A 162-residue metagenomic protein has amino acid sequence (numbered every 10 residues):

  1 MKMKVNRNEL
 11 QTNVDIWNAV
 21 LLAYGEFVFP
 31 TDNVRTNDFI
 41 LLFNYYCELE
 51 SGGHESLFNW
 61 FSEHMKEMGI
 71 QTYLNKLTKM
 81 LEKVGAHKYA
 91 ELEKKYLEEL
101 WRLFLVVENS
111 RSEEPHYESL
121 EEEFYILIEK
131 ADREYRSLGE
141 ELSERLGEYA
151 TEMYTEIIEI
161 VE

Functional and structural regions predicted by a protein language model:
K2-F61, M65-Y73, M80-E162: Extended, alpha-helix-rich binding/interface surfaces that flank or overlap catalytic cores and mediate recognition
